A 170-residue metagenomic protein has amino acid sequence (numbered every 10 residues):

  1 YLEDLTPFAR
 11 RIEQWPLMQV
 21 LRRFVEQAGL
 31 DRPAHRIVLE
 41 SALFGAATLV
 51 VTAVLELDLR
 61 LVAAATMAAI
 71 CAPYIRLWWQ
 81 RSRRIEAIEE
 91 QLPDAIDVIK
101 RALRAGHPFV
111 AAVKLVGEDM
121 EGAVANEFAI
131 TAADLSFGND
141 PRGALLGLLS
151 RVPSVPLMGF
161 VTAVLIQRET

Functional and structural regions predicted by a protein language model:
Y1-D97: Hydrophobic alpha-helical signal-anchor/transmembrane segments
V98-T170: Structured inter-helical modules in multipass membrane proteins
